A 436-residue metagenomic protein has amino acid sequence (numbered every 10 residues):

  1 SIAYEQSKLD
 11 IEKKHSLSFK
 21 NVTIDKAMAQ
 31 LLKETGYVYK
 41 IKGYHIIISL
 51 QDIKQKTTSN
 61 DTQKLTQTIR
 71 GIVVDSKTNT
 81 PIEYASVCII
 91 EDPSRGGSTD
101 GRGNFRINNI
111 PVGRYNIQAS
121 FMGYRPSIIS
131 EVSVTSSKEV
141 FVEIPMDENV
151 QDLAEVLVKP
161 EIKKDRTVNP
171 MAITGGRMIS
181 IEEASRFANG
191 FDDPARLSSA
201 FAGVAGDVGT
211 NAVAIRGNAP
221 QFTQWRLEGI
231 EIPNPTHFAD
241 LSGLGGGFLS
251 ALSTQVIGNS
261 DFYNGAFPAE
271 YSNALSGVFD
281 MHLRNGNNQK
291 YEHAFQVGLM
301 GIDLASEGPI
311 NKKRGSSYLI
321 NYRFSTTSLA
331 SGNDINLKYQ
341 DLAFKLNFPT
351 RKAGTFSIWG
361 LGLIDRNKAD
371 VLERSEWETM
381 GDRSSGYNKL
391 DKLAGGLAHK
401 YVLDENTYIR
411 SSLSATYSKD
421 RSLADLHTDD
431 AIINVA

Functional and structural regions predicted by a protein language model:
S1-S59, R95-S98: N-terminal export/assembly leaders
T35, I41-I90, S120-R125, T135-F187 (+4 more regions): Short, acidic, small-residue-rich periplasmic hinge/interaction motif at the N-terminus of Gram-negative outer-membrane
D92-N104: Short, acidic Ser/Thr/Gly-rich low-complexity loop/linker segments typical of extracellular and cell-surface proteins
R125, E131-E143, L157-F267, V278-R284: Periplasmic N-terminal accessory/gating domains of Gram-negative outer-membrane beta-barrel systems
G246-S250, G258-P268, G277-G308, I320-L337: Short strand-turn segments of transmembrane beta-barrel domains in outer membranes, especially the first one or two
K290-E292, A330-D334, E378-S385, A394-A398 (+1 more regions): Extracellular loop and loop/strand-boundary signature of outer-membrane beta-barrel proteins
G298-F324, D334-N367, G386-A415: Transmembrane beta-barrel wall of Gram-negative outer-membrane proteins
A330-I335, L363, K368-W377, L413-T416 (+1 more regions): Outer-membrane beta-barrel translocator domains and adjoining extracellular loop/strand segments of Gram-negative
